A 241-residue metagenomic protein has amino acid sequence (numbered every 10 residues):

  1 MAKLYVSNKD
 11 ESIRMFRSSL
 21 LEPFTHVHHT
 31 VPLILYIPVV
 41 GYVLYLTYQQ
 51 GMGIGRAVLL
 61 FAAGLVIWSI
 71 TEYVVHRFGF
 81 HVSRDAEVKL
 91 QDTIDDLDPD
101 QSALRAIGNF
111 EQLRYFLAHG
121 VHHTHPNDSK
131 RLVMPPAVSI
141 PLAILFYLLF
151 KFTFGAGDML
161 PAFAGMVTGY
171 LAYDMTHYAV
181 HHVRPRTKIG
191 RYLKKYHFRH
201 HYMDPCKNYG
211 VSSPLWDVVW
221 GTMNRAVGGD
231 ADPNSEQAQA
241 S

Functional and structural regions predicted by a protein language model:
M1-A162, T168, C206-S241: Non-catalytic, topology-defining segments of multipass membrane proteins
H76, H119-H123, H177, H181 (+1 more regions): Histidine-centered divalent metal-coordination motifs
R84, P185, M203: Flexible, active-site-proximal loop/turn residues at the rims of small-molecule/cofactor binding pockets and catalytic
Q91, D95, R191-Y202: Membrane-cytosol interface motif
G155-Y192: Alpha-helical transmembrane segments and their immediate juxtamembrane interface regions
H182, Y196, H200, V219-T222 (+1 more regions): Hydrophobic alpha-helical segments
I189-L193, M203-S212: Cytosolic/matrix-facing juxtamembrane and C-terminal tails of multi-pass cellular membrane proteins
